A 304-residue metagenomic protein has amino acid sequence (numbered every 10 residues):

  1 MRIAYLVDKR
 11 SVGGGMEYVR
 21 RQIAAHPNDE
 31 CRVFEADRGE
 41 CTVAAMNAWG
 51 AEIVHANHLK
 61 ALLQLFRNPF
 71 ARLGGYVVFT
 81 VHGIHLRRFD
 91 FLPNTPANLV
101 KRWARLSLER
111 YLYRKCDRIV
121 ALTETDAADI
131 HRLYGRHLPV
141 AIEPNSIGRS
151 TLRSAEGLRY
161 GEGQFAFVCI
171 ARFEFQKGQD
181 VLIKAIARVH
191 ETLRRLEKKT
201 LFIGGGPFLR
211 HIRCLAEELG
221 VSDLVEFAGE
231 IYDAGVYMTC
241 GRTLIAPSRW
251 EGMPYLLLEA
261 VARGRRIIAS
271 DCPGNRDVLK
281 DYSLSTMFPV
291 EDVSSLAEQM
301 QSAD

Functional and structural regions predicted by a protein language model:
G14-R21, F165, C169-E191, P207-R213: A conserved mid-protein helix/loop that constitutes part of the nucleotide-sugar donor-binding site
A56-L62, V81-I84: Short His-centered aromatic/hydrophobic patch
L99-I119: Membrane-proximal helix-turn-helix segments that form the acceptor-binding/catalytic region of lipid-linked
A127-I147: Helix-loop-beta element that forms the nucleotide-linked donor phosphate-binding surface in glycosyltransferases
R213-G229: Nucleotide-activated donor-binding/catalytic signature segment of Leloir-type glycosyltransferases, i.e., the conserved
E230, R249: Aromatic "clamp/platform" in nucleotide-sugar-dependent glycosyltransferases that forms part of the donor/acceptor
R266-A269: Short hydrophobic beta-strand element within catalytic cores of glycosyltransferases and related nucleotide-activated
D281-V293, Q301-D304: Conserved acidic donor-binding segment of nucleotide-sugar-dependent glycosyltransferases
